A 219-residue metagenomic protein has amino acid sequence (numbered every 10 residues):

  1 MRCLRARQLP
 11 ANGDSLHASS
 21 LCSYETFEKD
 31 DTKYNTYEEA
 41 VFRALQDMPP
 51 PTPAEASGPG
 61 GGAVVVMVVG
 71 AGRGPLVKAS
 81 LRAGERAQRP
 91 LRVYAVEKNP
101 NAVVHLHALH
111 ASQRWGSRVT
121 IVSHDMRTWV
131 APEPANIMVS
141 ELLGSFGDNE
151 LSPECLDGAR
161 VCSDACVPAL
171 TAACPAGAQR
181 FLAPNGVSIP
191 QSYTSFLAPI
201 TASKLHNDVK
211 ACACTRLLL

Functional and structural regions predicted by a protein language model:
M1-K33, E39, D47-V64, V69 (+2 more regions): Class I SAM-binding transferase module
R43: Pre-Walker A adenine-sensing motif
R73: Conserved SAM/SAH-binding loop
